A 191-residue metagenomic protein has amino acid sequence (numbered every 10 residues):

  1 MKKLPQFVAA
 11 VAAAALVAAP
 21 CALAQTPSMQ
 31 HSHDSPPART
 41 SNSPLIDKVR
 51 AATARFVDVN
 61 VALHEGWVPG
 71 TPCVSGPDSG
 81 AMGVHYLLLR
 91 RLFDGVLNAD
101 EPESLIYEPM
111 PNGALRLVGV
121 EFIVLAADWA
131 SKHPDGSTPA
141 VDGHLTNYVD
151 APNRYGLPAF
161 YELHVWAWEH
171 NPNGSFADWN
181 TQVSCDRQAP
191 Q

Functional and structural regions predicted by a protein language model:
M1-V11: Bacterial N-terminal signal peptides that target proteins for export
P5-Q6, A15, M110: Hydrophobic alpha-helical context, especially transmembrane and signal-peptide helices
A9-A19: Bacterial N-terminal signal peptides
P20-A24: Sec/Tat signal peptide C-region and signal peptidase I cleavage site
Q25-Q191: Primary mode marks residue(s) on the alpha4-beta5-alpha5 output face of response regulator receiver
